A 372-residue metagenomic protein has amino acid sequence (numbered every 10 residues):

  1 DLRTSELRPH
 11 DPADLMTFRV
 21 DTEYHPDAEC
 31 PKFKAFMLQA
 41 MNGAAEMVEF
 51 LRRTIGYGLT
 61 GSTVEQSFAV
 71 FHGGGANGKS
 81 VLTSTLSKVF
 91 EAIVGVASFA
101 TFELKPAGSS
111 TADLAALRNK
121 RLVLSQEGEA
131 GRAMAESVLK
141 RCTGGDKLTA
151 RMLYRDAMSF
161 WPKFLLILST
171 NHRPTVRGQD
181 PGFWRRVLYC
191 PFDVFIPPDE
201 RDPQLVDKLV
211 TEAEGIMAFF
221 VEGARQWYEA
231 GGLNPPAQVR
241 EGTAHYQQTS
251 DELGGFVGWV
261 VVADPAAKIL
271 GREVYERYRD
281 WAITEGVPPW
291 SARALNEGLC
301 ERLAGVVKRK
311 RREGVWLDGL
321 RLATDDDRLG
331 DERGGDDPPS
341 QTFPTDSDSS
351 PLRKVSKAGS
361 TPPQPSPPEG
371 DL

Functional and structural regions predicted by a protein language model:
D1-L372: Feature primarily recognizes SF3-like P-loop helicase cores of small DNA viruses
